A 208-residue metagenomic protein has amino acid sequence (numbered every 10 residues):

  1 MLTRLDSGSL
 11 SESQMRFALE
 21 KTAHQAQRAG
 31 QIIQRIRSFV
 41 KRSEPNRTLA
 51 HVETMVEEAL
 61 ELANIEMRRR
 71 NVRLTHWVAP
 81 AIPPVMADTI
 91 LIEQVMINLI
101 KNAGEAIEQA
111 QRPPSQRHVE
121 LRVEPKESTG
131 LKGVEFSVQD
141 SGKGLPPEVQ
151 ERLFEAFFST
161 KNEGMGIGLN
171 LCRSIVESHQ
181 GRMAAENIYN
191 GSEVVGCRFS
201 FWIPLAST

Functional and structural regions predicted by a protein language model:
M1-T208: Core catalytic ATP-binding domain of two-component histidine kinases
